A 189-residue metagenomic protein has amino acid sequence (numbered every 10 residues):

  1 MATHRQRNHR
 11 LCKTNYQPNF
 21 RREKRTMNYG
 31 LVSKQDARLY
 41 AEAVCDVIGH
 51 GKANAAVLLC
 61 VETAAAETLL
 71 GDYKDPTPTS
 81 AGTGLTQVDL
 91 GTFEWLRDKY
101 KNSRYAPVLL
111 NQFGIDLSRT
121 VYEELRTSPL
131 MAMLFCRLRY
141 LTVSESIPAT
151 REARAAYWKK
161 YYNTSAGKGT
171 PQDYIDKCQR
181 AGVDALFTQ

Functional and structural regions predicted by a protein language model:
H4, H9, N15-V47: N-terminal export signals and maturation junctions of secreted/periplasmic proteins
N28-A43, A65-S144: Peptidoglycan-targeting cell-wall enzymes and recognition modules
N28-G30, I48-L59: Cell wall/extracellular polymer interaction/catalysis modules
N54-E62, R151-W158: Alpha-helical scaffolds flanking conserved acidic
E67-D75, N163-Q172: Secretory-pathway/luminal and periplasmic proteins that interact with or process carbohydrate-rich
I147-K168: C-terminal/domain-terminus segments
Q172-Q189: Long, charge-rich low-complexity segments
